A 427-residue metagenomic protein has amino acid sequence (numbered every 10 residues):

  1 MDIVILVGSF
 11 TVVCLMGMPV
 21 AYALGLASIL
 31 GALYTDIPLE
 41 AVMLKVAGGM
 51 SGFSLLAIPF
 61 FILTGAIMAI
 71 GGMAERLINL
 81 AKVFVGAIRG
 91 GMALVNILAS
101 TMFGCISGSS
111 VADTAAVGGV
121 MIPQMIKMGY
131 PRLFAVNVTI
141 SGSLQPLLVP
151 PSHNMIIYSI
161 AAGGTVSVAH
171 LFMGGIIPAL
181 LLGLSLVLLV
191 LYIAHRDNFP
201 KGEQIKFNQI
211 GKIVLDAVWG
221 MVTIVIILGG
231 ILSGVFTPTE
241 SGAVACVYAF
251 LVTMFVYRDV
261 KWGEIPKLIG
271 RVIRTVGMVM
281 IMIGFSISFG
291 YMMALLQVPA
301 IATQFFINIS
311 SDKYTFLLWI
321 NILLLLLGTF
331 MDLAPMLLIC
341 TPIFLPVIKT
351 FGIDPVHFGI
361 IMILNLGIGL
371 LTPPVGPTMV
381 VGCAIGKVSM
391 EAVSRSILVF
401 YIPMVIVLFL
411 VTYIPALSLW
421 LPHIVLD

Functional and structural regions predicted by a protein language model:
M1-D427: Alpha-helical transmembrane segments of multi-pass membrane transport proteins
